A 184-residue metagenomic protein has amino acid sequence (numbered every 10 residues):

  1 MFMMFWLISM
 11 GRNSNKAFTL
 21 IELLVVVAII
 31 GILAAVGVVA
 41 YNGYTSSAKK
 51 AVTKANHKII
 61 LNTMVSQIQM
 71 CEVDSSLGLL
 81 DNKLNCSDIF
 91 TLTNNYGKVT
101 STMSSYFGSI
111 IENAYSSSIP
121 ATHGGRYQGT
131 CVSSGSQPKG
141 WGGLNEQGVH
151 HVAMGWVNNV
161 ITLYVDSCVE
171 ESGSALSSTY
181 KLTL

Functional and structural regions predicted by a protein language model:
M1-F18: N-terminal leader/signal peptides at the extreme start of proteins
F5-I8, T63, Y164, C168: Compositionally biased, intrinsically disordered low-complexity segments
N13-S14, A40, V52-K54, T179: Generic N-terminal leader/processing signal
S14-T45: N-terminal single-pass transmembrane signal-anchor helix
F18-E22, I59, F90: Intrinsic-disorder/low-complexity peptide segments enriched for small residues
L24, V65, C168-E170: Feature detects amphipathic, helix-rich regulatory segments
S46-S75: Membrane-proximal N-terminal amphipathic helix
Q69-L184: Periplasmic/extracellular, small/polar-rich flexible segments of pilin-like filament-forming proteins
